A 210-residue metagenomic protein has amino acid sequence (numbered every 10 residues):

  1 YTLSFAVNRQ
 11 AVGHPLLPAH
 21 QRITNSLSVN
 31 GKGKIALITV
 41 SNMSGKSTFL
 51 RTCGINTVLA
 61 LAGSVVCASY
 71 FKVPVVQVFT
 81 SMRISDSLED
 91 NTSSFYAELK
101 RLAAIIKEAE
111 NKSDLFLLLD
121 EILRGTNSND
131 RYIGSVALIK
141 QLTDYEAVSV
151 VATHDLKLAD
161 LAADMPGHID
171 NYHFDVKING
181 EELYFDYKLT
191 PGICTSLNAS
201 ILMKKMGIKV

Functional and structural regions predicted by a protein language model:
Y1-V210: ATPase nucleotide-binding head domains, primarily ABC-like/P-loop NTPase cores
